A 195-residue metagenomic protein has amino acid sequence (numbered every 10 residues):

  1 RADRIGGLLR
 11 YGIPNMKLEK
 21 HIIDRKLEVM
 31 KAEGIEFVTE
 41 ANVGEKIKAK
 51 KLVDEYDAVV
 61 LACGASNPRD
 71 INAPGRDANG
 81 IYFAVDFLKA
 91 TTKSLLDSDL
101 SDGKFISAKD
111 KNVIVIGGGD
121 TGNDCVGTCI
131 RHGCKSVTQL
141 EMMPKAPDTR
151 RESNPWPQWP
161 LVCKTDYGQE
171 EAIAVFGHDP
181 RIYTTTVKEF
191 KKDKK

Functional and structural regions predicted by a protein language model:
R1-K195: Residues forming the flavin
